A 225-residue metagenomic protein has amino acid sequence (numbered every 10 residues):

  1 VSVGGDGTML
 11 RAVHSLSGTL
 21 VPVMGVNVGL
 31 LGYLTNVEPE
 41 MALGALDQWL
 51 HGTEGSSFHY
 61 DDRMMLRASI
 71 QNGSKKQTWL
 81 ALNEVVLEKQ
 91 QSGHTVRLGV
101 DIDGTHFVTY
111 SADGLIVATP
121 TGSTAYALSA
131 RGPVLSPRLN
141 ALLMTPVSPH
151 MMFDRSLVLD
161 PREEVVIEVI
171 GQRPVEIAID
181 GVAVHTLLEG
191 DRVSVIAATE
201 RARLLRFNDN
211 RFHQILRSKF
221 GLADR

Functional and structural regions predicted by a protein language model:
G5-T8, T121-S123: Short glycine-rich anion-binding loops that position phosphate/pyrophosphate groups of nucleotides and phosphorylated
R11, S15-G29: Gly/Ser-rich helix-loop-strand patches that form or flank binding pockets for ribonucleotide-derived cofactors
L31-D113: Catalytic core of DAGKc-family lipid kinases
D62-L66, A81-N83, H94-L98, D113-L115 (+5 more regions): A generic structural signal for short beta-strands and their flanking turns/coil linkers
G73, L87, D103-H106, M152-R225: ATP/nucleoside-binding phosphotransfer catalytic cores, i.e., glycine-rich phosphate-binding loops
T95, V108-F153: Gly/Ser/Thr-rich active-site loops/lids in small-molecule metabolic enzymes that frequently grip phosphoryl groups
V100, G122, I177: Short aromatic-centered micro-motifs
